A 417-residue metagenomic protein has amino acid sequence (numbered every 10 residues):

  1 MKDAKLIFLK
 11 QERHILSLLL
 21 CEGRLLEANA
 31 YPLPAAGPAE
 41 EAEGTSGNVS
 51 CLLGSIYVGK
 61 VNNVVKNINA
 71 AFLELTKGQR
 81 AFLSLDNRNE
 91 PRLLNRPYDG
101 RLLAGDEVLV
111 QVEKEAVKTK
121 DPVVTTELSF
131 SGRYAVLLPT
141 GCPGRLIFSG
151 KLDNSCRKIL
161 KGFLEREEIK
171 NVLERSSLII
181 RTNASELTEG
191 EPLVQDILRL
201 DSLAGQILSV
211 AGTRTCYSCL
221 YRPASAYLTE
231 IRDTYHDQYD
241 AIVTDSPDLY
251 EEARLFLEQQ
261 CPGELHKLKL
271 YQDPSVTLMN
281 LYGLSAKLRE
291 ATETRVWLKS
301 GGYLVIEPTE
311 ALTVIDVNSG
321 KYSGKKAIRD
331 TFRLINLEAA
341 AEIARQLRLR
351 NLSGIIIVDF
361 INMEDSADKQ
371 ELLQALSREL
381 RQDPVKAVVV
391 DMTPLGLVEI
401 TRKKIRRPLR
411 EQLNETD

Functional and structural regions predicted by a protein language model:
M1-V49, L53-S55, T125, S129-A135 (+4 more regions): Extended, charged alpha/beta regions that create polyanion-binding interfaces
Y57, V108-V110, L178, L304: Generic structural signal for buried aliphatic residues
N69-L73, A116, P122-V124, L128-L138 (+2 more regions): Conserved glycine-centered short motifs in functionally critical loops
Q79-N89: A short macromolecule-binding patch
L94-L109: Short nucleic-acid-contacting surface segments enriched for D/E, G, S/T with interspersed K/R
